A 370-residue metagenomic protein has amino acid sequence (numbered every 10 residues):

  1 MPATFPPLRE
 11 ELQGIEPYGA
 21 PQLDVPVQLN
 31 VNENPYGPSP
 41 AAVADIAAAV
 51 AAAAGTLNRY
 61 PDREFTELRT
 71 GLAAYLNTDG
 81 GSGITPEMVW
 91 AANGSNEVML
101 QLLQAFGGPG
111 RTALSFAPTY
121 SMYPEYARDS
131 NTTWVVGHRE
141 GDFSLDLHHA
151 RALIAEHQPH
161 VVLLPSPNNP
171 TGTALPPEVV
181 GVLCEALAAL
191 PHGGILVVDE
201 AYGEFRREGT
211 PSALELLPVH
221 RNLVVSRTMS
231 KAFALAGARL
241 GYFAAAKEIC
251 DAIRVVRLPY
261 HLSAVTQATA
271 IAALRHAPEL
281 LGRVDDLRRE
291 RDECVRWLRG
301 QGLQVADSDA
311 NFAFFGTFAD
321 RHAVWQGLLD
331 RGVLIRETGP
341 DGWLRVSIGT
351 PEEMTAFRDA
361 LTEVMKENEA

Functional and structural regions predicted by a protein language model:
P2-G94, Q101: N-terminal small-domain helix-loop-helix segment of the aminotransferase-like
D24, P86, A306-F312, G339-W343: Short Gly/Ser/Thr- and Asp/Glu-enriched loop/turn motifs at secondary-structure junctions
L29, V162, D199-A201, S226 (+3 more regions): Structural scaffold positions in well-ordered secondary structure
S39, N222-A306: PLP-dependent aminotransferase class I/II
T56-P191, Y202-H220, V224: Conserved core of the PLP fold type I
E178, G327-R331, R336-A370: PLP-dependent enzyme catalytic core of the Aspartate aminotransferase-like
L287-R288, D292, W297-R331, I348: Conserved PLP-binding catalytic core of the aspartate aminotransferase-like
